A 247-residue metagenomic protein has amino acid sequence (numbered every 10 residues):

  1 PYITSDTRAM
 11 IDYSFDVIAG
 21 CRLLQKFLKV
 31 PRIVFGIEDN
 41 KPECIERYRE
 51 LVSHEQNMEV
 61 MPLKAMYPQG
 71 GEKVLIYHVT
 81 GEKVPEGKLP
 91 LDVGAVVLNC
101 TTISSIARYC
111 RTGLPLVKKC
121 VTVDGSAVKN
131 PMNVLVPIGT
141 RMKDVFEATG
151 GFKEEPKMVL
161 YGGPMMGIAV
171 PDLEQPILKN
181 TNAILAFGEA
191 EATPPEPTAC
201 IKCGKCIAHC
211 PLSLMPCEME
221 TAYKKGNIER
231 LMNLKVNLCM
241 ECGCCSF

Functional and structural regions predicted by a protein language model:
P1-E55, M61-L75, K202, N233-N237 (+1 more regions): Iron-sulfur-cluster electron-transfer modules
P1-V17, Y109-A199, C203-I207: Conserved mixed alpha/beta catalytic, RNA-binding, or beta-rich assembly cores of soluble enzyme, regulatory
I18, R22, I45-R49, I103-A107 (+4 more regions): Predominant activation on well-ordered alpha-helical scaffold segments within soluble catalytic domains
K26, E147, K224: Short polybasic/polar patches that bind polyanions
V30-M142, A148-E155: Hydrophobic alpha-helical positions that pack around
K64-M66, M165, E189-A190, K225: Short, solvent-exposed coil/turn elements at secondary-structure transition points
T181-P197, K205-I207, P211-F247: Ferredoxin-type iron-sulfur electron-transfer modules in oxidoreductases and energy-metabolism complexes
